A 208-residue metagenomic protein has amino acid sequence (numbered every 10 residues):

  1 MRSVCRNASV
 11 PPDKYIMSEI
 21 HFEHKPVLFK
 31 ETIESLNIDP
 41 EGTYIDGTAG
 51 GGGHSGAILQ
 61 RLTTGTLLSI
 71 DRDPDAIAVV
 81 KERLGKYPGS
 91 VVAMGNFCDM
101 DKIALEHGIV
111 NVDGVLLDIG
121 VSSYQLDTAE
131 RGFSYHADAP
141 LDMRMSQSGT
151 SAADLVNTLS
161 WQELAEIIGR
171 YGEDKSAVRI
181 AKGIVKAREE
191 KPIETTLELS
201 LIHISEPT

Functional and structural regions predicted by a protein language model:
R2-A8, P12-S205: S-adenosyl-L-methionine-dependent methyltransferase catalytic core, i.e., the SAM/SAH-binding region
T208: Active-site loop/short helix in cyclic nucleotide turnover domains
